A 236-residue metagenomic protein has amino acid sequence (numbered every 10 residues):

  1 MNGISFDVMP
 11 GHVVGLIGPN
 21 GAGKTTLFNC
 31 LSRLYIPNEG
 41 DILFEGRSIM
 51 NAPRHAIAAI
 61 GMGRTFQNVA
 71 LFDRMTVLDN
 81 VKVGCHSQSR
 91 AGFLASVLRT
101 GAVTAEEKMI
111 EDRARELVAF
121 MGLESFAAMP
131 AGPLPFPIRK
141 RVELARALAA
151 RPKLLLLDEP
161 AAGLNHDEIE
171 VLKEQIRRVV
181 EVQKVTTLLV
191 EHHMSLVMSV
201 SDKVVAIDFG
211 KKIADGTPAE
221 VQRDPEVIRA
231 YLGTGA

Functional and structural regions predicted by a protein language model:
M1-A236: Glycine-rich phosphate-binding loops of nucleotide-dependent enzymes
